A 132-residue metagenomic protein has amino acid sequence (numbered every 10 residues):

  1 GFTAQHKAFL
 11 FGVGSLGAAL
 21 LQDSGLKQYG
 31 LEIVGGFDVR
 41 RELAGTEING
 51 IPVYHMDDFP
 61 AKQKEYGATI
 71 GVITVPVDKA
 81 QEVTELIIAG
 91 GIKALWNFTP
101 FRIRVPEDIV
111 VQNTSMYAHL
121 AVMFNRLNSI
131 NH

Functional and structural regions predicted by a protein language model:
G1-T3, A18-A19, G35-R40, F59-K62 (+1 more regions): Generic detector of short, locally flexible boundary/turn motifs and exposed helical patches
F2, Q28-G30, E65, A89: Alpha-helix termination/capping residues and helix-transition junctions
A4-R40: Glycine-rich adenosine-cofactor-binding loop
K27-G30, E47, V105: Short, structurally constrained coil/turn elements that cap an alpha-helix or connect an alpha-helix to the following
A44: Short alpha-helix immediately C-terminal to the canonical SAM-binding loop
N49-H132: Phosphate-bearing ligand-interacting subdomains that bind or position ATP/ADP/UDP/GDP/NAD(P) or nucleotide-linked
